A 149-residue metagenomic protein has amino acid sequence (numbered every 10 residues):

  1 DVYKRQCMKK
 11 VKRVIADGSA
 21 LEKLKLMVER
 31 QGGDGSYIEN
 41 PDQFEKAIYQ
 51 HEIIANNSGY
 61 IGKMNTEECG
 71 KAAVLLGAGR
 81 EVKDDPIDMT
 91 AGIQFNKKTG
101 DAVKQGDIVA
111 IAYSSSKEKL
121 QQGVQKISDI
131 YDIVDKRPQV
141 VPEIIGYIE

Functional and structural regions predicted by a protein language model:
D1-E149: Well-ordered secondary-structure scaffolds
